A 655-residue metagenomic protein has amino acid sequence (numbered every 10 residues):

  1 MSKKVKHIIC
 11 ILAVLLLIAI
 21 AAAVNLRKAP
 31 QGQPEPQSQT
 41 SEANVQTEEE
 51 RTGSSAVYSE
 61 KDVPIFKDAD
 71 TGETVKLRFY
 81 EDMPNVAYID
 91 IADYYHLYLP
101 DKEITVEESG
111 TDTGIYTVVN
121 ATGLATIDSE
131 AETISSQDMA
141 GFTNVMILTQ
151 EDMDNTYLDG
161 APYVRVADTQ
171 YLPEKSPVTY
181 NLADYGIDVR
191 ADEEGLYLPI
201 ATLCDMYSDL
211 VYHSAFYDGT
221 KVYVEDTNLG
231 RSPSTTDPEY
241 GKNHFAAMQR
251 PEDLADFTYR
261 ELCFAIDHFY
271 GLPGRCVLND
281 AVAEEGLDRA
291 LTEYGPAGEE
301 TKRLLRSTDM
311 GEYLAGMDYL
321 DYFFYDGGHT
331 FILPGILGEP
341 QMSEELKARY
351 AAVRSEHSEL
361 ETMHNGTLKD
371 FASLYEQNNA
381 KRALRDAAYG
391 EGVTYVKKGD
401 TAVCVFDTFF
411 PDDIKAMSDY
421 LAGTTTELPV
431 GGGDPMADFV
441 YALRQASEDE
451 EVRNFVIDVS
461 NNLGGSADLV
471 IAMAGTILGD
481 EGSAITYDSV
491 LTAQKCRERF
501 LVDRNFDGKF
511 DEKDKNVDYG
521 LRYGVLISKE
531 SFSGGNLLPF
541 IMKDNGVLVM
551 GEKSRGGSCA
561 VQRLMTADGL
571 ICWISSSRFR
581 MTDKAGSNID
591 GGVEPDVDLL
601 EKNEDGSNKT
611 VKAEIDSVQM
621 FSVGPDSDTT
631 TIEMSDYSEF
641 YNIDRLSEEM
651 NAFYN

Functional and structural regions predicted by a protein language model:
M1-L15, A23-L26: N-terminal Sec-pathway targeting helices
I20-S41: Sec-dependent signal peptide cleavage junction
P36, L124-I127, A131-F455, V459-L463 (+5 more regions): Flexible, low-complexity junctional segments that flank or bridge functional domains
Q37-T74, G241-M248: N-terminal low-complexity, Pro/Thr/Ser-rich intrinsically disordered segments that act as propeptides or flexible
N44, N228-R250, D256-A265, G399-V403 (+4 more regions): C-terminal "post-core" interaction segments
K76-Y88, E193: Short, contiguous acidic and Ser/Thr-rich linear segments
V86-D101, L196-D209: Amphipathic, non-transmembrane alpha-helical segments in extracytoplasmic/periplasmic proteins
Y95-T133, Y212-G219: Extended intrinsically disordered, low-complexity coil regions enriched in Ser, Thr, Gly, Ala and often Pro
